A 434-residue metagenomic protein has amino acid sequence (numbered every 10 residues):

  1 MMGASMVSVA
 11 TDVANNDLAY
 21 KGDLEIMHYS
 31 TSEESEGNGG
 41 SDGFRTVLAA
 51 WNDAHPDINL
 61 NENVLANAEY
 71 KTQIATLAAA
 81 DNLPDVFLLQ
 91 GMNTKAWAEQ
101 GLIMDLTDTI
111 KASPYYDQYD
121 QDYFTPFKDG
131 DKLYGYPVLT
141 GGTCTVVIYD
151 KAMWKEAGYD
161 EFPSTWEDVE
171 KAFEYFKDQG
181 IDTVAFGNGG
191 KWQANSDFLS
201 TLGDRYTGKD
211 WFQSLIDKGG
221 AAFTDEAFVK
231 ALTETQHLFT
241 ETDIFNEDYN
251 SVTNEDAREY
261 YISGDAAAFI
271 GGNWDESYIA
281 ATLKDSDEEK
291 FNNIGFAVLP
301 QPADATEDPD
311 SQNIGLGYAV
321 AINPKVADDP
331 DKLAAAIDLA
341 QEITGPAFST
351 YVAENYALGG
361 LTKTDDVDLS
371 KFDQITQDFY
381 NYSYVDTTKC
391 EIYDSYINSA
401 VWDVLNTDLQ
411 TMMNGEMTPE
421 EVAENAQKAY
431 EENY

Functional and structural regions predicted by a protein language model:
M1-E99, Y115, E421, N425-Y434: Conserved N-terminal structural module of periplasmic/extracytoplasmic solute-binding proteins
D12-N16, A66, G91-V146, E170 (+4 more regions): Hinge/lid segment of periplasmic solute-binding proteins
D53, A157, E241-T242, K284-Y356: Extracytoplasmic/periplasmic substrate-recognition and gating elements
V64-Q73, W166-E170, E247-I262: Short helix-initiation/N-cap motifs at beta->coil->alpha
T107-Y119, R205-K230, T282-E289, Q301-S311 (+2 more regions): Short, solvent-exposed loop/beta-turn-alpha elements that line the ligand-binding surface or hinge of extracytoplasmic
D129-T140, T145, E170-G220: Extracytoplasmic/periplasmic solute-binding protein
F173, D217-Y249: Glycine-centered hinge/linker elements that transmit conformational signals in sensory and ligand-binding systems
D217, I314, N355-D365, Q377-Y434: C-terminal capping/gating helix-and-loop segments adjacent to ligand/active sites or protein-protein/ligand interfaces
